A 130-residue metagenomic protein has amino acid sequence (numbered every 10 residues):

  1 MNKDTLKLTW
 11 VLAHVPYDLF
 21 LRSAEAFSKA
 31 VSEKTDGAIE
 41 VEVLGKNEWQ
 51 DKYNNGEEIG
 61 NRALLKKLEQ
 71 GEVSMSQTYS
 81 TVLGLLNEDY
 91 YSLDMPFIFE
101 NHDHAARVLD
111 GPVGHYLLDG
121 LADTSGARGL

Functional and structural regions predicted by a protein language model:
M1-F20, A24-A30, I39-G45, R128: Short, well-ordered beta-strand elements
L12-H14, W49, D103: A short, structure-level motif marking secondary-structure boundaries and short turns
D18, E48-D51, L85: Generic structural signal for helix capping and beta-alpha/helix-loop junctions
K29, N54-G56, N61-R62, K66-M75 (+1 more regions): Contiguous mixed-secondary-structure segments that line small-molecule binding/active-site clefts of soluble domains
G37-I39, V73-S74: Short, well-ordered coil/turn segments that N-cap beta-strands
A38-R62: Early extracytoplasmic/lumenal segment of secretory-pathway proteins
